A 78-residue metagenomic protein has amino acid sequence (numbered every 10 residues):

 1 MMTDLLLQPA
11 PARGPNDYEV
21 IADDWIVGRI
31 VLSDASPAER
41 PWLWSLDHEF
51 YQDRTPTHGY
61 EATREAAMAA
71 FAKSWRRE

Functional and structural regions predicted by a protein language model:
M1-L43, R76-R77: Short N-terminal "domain-start" leader segments that mark the transition from disordered tails or signal peptides into
P11, D47-F50, A72: Generic low-complexity, intrinsically disordered sequence content enriched in small uncharged/hydrophobic residues
H48-A66: A short, exposed loop/beta-hairpin motif centered on an aromatic-Gly-Thr core
A62-E78: A short, charged, amphipathic alpha-helix used as a generic interaction element across diverse proteins
